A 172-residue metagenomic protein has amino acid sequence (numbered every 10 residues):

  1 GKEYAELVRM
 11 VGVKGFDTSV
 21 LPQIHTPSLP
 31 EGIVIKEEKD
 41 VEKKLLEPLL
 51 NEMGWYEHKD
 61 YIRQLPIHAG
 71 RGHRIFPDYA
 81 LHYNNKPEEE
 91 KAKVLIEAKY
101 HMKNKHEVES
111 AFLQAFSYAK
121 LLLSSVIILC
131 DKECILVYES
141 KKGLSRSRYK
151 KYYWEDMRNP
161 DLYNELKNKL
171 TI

Functional and structural regions predicted by a protein language model:
G1-V126, C134-I172: A short, conserved, highly charged catalytic patch centered on acidic carboxylates
